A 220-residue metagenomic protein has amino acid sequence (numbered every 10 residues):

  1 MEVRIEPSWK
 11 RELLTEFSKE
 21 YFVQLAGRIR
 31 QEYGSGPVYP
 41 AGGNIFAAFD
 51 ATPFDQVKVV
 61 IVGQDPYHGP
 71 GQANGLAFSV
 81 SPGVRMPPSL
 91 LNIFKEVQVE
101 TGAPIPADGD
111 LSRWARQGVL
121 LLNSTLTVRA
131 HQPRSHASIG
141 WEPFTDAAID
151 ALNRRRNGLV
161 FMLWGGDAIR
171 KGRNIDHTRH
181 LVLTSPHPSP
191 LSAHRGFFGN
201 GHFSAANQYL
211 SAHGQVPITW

Functional and structural regions predicted by a protein language model:
V3, P7-S8, T15-L163, D167-R170 (+5 more regions): A polyanion-binding, active-site-adjacent surface
